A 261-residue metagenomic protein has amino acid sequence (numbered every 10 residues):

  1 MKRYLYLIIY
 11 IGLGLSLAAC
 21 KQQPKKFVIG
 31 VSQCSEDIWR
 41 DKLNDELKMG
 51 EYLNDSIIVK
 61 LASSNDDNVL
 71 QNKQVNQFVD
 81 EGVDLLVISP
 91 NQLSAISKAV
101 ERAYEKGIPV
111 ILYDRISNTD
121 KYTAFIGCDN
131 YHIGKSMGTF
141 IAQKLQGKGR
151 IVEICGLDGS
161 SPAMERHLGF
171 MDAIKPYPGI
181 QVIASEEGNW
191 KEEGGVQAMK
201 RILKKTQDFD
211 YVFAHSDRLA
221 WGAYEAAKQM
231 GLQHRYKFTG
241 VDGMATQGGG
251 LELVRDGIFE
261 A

Functional and structural regions predicted by a protein language model:
K2-Y10: Sec-dependent signal peptide recognition, specifically the positively charged N-region followed immediately by
S16-A19: C-terminal motif of bacterial Sec signal peptides marking the signal peptidase cleavage site
K21-Q23: Bacterial signal peptide processing site
S32-D45, K60-L70, Q92, R115 (+5 more regions): Hinge/beta->alpha junction and helix N-cap segments in small-molecule ligand-binding domains
D45-L61, K175-P178: Signal peptide-proximal N-terminal region of secreted/periplasmic/extracellular or secretory-lumen proteins
V79, L85-Y104, F170, A184 (+1 more regions): Hydrophobic alpha-helical
L93-H132, F140-Q143, R150, G156 (+1 more regions): Flexible loop/hinge segments that line or gate small-molecule binding clefts
